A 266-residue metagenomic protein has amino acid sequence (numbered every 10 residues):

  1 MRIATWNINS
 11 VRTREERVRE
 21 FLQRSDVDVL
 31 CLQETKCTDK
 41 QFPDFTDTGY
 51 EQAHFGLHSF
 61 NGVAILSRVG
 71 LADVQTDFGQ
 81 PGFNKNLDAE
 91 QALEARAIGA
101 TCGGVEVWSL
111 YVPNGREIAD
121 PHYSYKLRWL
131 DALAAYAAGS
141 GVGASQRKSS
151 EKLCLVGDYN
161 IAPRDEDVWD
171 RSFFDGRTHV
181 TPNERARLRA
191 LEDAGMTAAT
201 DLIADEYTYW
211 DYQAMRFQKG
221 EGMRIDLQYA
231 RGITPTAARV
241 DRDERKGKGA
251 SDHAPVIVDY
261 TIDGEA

Functional and structural regions predicted by a protein language model:
M1-E51, G56-V63, P163, G264-A266: N-terminal, active-site-proximal structural segment of metallo-dependent hydrolase catalytic domains
M1-S10, G104-A119, V156: Active-site-proximal beta-strand elements of phosphoester/diester hydrolases
I3-N7, F21-K40, V107, A137-D165 (+3 more regions): Active-site beta-strand/loop signature of hydrolases that rely on acidic residues for catalysis
T5-R12, N86-L87, H122-L127, G176-R177: Short, flexible loop segments at the rims of nucleotide/cofactor-binding pockets, characterized by
L22, S124-A137: Long, well-ordered alpha-helical scaffolding segments within enzyme catalytic domains, especially pronounced
K36, Q41-E117: Structured beta-strand-rich core segments of catalytic domains in phosphoester-bond hydrolases
T76-D77, R164-A266: Metal-dependent phosphoester-hydrolase catalytic domains
E106-Y125, R171-E184: Active-site-proximal loop/helix segment associated with metal-binding centers of metalloenzymes
